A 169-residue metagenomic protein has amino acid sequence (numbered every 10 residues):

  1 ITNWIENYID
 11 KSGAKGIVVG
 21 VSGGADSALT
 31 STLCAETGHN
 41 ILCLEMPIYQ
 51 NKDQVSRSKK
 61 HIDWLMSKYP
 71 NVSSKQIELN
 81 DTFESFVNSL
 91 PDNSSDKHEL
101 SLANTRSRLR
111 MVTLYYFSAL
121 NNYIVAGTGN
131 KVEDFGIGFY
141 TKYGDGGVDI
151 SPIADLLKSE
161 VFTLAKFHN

Functional and structural regions predicted by a protein language model:
I1-F139: ATP-dependent adenylation/nucleotidyltransferase module used to activate substrates
D63, I124-N169: Catalytic subdomain that performs nucleotidyl-dependent activation
